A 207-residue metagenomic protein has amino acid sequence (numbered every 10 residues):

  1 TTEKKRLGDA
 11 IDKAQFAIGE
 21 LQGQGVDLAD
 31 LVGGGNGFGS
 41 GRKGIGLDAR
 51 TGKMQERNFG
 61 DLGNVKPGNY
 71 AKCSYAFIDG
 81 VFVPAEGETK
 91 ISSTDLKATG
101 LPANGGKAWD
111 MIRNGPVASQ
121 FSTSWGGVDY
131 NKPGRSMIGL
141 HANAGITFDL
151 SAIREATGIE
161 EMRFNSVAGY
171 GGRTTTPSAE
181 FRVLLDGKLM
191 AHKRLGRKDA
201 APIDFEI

Functional and structural regions predicted by a protein language model:
T1-L7, I11-A14: Long, non-membrane, amphipathic alpha-helices that form coiled-coils
I11-I207: Gly-Asp-aromatic-enriched flexible segments
